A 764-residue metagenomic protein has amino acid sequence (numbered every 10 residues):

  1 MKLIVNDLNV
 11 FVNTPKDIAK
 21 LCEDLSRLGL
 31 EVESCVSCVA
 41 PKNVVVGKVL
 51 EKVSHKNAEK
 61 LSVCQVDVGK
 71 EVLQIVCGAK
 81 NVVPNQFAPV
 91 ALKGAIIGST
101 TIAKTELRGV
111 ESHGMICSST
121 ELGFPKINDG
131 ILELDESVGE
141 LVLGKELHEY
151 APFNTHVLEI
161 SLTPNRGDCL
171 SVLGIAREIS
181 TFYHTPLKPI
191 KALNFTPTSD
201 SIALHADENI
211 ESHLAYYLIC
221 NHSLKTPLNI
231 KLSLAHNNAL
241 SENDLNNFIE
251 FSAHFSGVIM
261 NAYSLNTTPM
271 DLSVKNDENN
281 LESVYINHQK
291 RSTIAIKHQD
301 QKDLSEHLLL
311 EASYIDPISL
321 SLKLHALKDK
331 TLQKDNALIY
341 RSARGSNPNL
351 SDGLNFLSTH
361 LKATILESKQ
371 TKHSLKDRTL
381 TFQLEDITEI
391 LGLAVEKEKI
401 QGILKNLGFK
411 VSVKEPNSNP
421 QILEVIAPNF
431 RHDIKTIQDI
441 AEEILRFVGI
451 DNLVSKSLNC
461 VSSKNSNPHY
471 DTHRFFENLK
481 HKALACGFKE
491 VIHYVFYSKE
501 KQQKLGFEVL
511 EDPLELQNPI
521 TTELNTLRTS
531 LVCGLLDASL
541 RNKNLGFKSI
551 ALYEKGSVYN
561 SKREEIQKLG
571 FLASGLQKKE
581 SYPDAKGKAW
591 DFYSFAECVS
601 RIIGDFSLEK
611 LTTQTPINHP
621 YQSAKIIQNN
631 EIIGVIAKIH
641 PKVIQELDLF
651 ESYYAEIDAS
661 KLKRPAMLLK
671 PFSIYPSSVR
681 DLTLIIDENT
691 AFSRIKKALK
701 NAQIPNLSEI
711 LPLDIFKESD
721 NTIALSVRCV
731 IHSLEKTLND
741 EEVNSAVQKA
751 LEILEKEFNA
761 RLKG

Functional and structural regions predicted by a protein language model:
M1-V448, L453-T472, L484, Q577-K579 (+1 more regions): RNA/tRNA-interacting regions in translation and RNA-turnover enzymes
K2-V5, R27, N406-G408, D433 (+1 more regions): A carboxyl-terminal module marker
E33-C35, K48-K52, T101, L143-E146 (+14 more regions): Glycine-rich, charged/polar anion/phosphate-binding loops that engage phosphate groups from diverse ligands
V39-N43, F251-H254, S418, I422-I426 (+5 more regions): Beta-rich nucleic-acid/ligand-interaction surfaces
S62-G69, L572, V599, R728: Short, acidic/hydrophobic/Gly-rich beta-strand patch recurrent on exposed beta strands that often constitutes part
C64-V66, L204, L310-Y314, D439-L445 (+5 more regions): Short beta-strand elements
G69, Q86, L92, I102-T105 (+5 more regions): Class II aminoacyl-tRNA synthetase-like tRNA-binding/catalytic domains
R341, L366-K369, H373-S374, A573-G575 (+3 more regions): Mixed-charge, low-complexity segments
